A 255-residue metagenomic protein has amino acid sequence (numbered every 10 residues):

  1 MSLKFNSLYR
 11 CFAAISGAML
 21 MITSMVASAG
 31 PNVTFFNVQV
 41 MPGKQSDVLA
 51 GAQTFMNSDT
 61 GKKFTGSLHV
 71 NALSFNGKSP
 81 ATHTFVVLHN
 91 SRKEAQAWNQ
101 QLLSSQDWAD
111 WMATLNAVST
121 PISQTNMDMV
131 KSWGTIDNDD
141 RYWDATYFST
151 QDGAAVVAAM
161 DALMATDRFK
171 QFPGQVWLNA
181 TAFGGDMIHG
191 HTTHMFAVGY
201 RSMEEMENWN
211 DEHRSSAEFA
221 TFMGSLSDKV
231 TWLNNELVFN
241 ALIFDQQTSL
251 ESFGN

Functional and structural regions predicted by a protein language model:
S2, G17-L20, W177, M206: Compositionally biased, low-complexity segments enriched in small residues
S2-I15: Bacterial N-terminal signal peptides that target proteins for export
A18-S28: C-terminal segment of classical bacterial N-terminal signal peptides
A27-N255: Short S/T/G/P-rich N-terminal loop/turn motif that feeds into the first structured element of a domain
